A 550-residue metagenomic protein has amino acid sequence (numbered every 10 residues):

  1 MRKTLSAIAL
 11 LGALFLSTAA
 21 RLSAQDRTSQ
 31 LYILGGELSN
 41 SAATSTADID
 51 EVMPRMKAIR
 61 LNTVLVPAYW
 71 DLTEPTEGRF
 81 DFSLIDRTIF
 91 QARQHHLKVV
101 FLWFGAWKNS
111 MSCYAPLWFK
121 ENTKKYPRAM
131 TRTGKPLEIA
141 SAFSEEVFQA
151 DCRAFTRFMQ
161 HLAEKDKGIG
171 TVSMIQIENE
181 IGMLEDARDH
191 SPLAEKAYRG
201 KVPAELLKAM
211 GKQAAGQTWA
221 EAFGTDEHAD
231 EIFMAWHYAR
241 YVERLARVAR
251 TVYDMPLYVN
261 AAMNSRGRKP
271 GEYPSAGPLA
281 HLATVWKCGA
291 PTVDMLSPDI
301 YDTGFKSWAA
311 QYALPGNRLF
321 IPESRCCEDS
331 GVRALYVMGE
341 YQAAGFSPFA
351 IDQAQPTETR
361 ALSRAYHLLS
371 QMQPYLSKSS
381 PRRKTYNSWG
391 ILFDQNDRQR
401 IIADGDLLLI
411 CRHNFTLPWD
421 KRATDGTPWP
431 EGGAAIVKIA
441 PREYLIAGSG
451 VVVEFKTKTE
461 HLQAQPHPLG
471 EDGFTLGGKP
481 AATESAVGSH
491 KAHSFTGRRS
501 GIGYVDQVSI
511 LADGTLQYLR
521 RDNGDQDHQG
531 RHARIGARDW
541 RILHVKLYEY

Functional and structural regions predicted by a protein language model:
A7-S17: Bacterial N-terminal signal peptides
A20-N62, Q94: N-terminal carbohydrate-binding accessory modules
I33-S45, P67-I85, R132-R153, K165 (+4 more regions): The substrate-binding groove and active-site-proximal loops of carbohydrate-active enzymes, especially glycoside
D48-K124, Y238-V252: Aromatic-lined substrate-binding rim segments of carbohydrate-active enzymes
L97, R244-D254, H281-S380: Catalytic-core region of carbohydrate-active enzymes that cleave or remodel glycosidic bonds
K125-T284: Polysaccharide-binding and catalytic clefts of secreted carbohydrate-active enzymes
L335-H461, G470-G473, G477: Aromatic- and carboxylate-lined catalytic core of secreted/periplasmic carbohydrate-active enzymes
D420-W429, Y444-Y550: C-terminal beta-sandwich/jelly-roll accessory domains of carbohydrate-active enzymes
